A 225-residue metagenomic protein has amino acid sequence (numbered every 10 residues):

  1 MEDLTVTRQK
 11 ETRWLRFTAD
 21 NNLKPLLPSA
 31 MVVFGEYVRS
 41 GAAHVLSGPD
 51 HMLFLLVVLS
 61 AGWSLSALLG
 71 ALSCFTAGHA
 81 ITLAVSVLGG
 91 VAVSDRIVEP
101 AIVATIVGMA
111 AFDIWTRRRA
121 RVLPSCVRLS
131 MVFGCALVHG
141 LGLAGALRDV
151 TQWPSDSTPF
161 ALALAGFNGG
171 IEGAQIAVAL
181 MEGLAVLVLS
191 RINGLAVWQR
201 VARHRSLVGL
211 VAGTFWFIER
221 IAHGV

Functional and structural regions predicted by a protein language model:
M1-A43: N-terminal soluble domains immediately following signal/targeting peptides that reside in extracytoplasmic
A43-G224: Hydrophobic alpha-helical transmembrane segments in multi-pass membrane proteins
